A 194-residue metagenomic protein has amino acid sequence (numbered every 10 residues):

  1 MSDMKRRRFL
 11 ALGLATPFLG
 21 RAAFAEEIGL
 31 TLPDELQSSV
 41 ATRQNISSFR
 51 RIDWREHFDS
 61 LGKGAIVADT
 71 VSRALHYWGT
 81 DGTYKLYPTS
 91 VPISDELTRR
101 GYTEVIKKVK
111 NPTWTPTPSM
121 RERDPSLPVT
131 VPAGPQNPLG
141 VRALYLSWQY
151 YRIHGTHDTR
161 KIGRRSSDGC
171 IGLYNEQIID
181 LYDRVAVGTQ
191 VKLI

Functional and structural regions predicted by a protein language model:
S2-I194: N-terminal pre-domains immediately preceding structured catalytic cores
